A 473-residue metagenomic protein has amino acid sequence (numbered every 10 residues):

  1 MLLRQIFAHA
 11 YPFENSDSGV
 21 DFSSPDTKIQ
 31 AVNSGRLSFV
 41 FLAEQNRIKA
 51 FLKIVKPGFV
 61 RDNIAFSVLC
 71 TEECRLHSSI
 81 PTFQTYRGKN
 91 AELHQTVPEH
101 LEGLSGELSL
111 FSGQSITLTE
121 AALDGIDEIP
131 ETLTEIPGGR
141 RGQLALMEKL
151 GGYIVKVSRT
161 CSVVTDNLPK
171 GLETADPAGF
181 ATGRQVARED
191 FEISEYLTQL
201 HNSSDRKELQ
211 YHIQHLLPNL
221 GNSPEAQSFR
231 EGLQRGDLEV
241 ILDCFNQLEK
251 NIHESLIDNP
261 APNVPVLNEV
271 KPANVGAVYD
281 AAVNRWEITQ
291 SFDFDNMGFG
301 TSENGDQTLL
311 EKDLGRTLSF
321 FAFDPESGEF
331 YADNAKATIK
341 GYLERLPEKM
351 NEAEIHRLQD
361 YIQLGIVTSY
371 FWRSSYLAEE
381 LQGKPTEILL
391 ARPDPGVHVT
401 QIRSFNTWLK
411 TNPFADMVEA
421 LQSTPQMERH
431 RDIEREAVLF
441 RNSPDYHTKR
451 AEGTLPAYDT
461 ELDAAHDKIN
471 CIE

Functional and structural regions predicted by a protein language model:
M1-S23: Juxta-kinase regulatory segment immediately upstream of eukaryotic protein kinase catalytic domains
N33-E44, N246-K312, D445, A451: Active-site acidic catalytic loop and adjacent metal/ATP-binding pocket of ATP-dependent phosphoryl transfer enzymes
F41-D62: ATP-binding glycine-rich loop module of kinase domains
H77-E92, T96-V97, E102-S105: Conserved HxN/HPN-centered segment at the entrance to the catalytic loop of eukaryotic protein kinase-like domains
H100, L118-I126: Conserved short submotifs of the Hanks-type protein kinase catalytic core that shape the nucleotide-binding pocket
G106, L110, I129-K156, V163-L267 (+2 more regions): ATP-dependent phospho-/nucleotidyl transfer catalytic cores
D280, Q307-E348, L364-K384: Active-site activation/catalytic loop segments of kinase-like enzymes and analogous catalytic loops in related
T368-E473: ATP/Mg2+ or Mg2+-diphosphate-binding catalytic cores that bind nucleotide phosphates or diphosphates via glycine-rich
